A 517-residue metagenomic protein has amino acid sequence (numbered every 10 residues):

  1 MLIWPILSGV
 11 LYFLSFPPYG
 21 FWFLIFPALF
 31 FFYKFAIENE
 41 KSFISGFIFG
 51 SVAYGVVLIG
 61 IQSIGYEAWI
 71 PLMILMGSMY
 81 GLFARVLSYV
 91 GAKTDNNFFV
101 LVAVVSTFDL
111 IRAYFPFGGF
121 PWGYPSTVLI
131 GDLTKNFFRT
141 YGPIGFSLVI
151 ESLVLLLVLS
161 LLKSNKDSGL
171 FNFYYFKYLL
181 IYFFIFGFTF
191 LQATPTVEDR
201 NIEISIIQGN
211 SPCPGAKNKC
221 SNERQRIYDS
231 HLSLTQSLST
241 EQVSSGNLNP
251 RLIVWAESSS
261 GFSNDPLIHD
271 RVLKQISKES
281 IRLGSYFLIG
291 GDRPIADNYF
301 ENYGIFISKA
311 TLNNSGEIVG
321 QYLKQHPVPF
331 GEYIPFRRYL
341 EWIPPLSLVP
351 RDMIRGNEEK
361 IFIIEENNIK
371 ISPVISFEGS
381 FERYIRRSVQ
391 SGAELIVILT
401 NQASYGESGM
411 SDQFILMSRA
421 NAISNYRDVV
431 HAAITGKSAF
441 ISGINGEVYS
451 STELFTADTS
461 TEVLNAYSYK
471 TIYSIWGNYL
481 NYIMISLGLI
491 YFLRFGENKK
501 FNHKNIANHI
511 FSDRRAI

Functional and structural regions predicted by a protein language model:
M1-Q192, E407, S418-N421, A432-S438 (+3 more regions): Membrane-embedded alpha-helical bundles of multi-pass enzymes that act on lipidic or dolichyl-linked glycan substrates
F16-F31, A53-G60, Q208, N247-N264 (+2 more regions): Short, conserved active-site loops that position catalytic residues or coordinate cofactors/metal ions across diverse
M76-M79, V102-A103, L252, S260 (+4 more regions): CN hydrolase (nitrilase-like) catalytic-core segments centered on the catalytic cysteine and neighboring Lys/Glu
P116-P143, F306-E382: Active-site catalytic loop in hydrolytic enzyme cores
I181-E241, S245, G406-F414, R419-A422 (+3 more regions): Non-cytosolic juxtamembrane linkers/loops that tether extracellular or periplasmic domains to nearby transmembrane
F190-F330, I361-N368, P373, F377 (+1 more regions): Soluble catalytic regions of membrane-associated enzymes that act on cell-envelope and secretory-pathway components
E301-G304, R355-E359, T435-K437, A457-S460: Short hydrophobic/aromatic beta-strand or adjacent loop that forms the aromatic wall/cage of a ligand/substrate-binding
F501-I517: Short, intrinsically disordered terminal tails adjacent to the first/last structured region
